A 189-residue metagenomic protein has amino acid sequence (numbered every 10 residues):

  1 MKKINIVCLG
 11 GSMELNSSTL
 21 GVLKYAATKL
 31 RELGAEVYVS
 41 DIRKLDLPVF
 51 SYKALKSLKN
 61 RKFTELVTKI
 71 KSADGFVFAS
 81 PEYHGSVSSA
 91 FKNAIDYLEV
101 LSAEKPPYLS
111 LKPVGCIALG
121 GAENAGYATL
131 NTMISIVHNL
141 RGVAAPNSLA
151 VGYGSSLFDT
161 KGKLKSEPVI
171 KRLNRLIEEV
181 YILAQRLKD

Functional and structural regions predicted by a protein language model:
M1-V7, R31, V143-D189: Glycine-rich phosphate/pyrophosphate-binding loop and the adjoining helix
K2-A35: N-terminal beta1-alpha1 ligand-phosphate binding loop
V22, K62, T129, V169-R172 (+1 more regions): Hydrophobic alpha-helical membrane-association signature
Y25-E32, I134-G142: Active-site-adjacent alpha-helix of alpha/beta-hydrolase-fold enzymes
E36-Y38, V143: Conserved beta-strand segments of alpha/beta enzyme cores
I42-K59, L157-K161: N-terminal beta-loop-helix "entrance" segment that forms/cooperates in small-molecule cofactor or anionic ligand
R61-L140: Helix-loop-strand module that forms the ligand-binding subsite of alpha/beta enzymes
